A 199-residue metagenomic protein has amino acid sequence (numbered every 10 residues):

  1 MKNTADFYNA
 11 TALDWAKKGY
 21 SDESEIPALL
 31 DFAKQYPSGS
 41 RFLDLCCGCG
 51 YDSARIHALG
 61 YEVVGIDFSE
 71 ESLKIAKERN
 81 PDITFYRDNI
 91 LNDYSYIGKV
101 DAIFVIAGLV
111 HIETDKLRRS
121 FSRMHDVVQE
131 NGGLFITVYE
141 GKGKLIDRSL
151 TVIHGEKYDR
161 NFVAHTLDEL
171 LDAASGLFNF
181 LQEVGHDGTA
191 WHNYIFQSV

Functional and structural regions predicted by a protein language model:
M1-F42, G48-S95, K116-R119, R123 (+1 more regions): Class I (Rossmann-like) S-adenosyl-L-methionine-dependent methyltransferase catalytic domain, capturing the SAM-binding
F104-V105: A conserved beta-strand element that flanks and buttresses the S-adenosyl-L-methionine
G108: Hydrophobic adenine-recognition pocket in adenosine-nucleotide-binding enzymes
E113, V128-Q129: Helix-to-beta-strand junctions that scaffold the AdoMet/dcAdoMet cofactor pocket in Class I SAM-dependent enzymes
